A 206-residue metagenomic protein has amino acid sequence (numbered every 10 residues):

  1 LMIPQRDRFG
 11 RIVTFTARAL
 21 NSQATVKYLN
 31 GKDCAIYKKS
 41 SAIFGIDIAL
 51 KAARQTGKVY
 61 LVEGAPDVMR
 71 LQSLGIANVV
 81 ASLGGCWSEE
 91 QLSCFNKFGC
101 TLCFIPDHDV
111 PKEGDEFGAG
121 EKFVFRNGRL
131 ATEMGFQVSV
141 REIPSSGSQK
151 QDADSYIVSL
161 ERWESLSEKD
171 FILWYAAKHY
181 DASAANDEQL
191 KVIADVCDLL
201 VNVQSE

Functional and structural regions predicted by a protein language model:
L1-L102, D115-F123: Phosphate-handling DNA/RNA-contact segment within nucleic-acid enzymes
I36-K39, L61, A81, G85 (+5 more regions): Hydrophobic alpha-helical scaffolding
A53-T56, D109, L160, V203-Q204: Short coil/turn helix-boundary motifs
G84-C103, V110, L130-T132, A176-A185 (+1 more regions): A compositional/structural signature marking long, glycine- and acidic/polar-rich segments with frequent tryptophans
N96, L102-R162: Conserved phosphate-handling catalytic cores of large alpha/beta enzymes
V140-E206: C-terminal or mid-to-C-terminal helical accessory/interaction module adjacent to the motor/catalytic core
